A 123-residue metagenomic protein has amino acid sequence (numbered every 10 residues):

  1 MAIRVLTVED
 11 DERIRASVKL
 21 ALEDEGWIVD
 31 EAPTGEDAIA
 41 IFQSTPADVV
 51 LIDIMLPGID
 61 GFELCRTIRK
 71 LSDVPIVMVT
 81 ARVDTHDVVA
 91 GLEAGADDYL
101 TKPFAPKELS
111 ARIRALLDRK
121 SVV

Functional and structural regions predicted by a protein language model:
M1-K120: N-terminal/domain-start alpha-helical segments
